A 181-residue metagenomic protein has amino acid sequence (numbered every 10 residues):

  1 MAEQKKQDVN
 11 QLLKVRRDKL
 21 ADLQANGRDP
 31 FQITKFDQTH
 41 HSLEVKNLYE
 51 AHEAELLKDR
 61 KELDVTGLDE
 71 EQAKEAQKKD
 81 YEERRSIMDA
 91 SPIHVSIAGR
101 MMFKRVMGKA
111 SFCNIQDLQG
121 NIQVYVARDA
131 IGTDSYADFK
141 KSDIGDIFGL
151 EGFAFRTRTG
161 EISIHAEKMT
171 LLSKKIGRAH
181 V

Functional and structural regions predicted by a protein language model:
M1-R178: OB-fold and OB-like single-stranded nucleic-acid-recognition modules and their adjacent interaction interfaces
